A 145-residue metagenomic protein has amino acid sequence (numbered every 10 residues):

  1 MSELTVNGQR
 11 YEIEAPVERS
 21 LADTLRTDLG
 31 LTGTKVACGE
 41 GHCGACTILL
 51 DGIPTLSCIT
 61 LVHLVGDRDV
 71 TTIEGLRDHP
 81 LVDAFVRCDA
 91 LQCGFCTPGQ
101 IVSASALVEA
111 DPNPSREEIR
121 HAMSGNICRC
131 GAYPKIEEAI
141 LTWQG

Functional and structural regions predicted by a protein language model:
M1-G145: Signature of N-terminal electron-transfer/Fe-S-associated modules in redox systems
